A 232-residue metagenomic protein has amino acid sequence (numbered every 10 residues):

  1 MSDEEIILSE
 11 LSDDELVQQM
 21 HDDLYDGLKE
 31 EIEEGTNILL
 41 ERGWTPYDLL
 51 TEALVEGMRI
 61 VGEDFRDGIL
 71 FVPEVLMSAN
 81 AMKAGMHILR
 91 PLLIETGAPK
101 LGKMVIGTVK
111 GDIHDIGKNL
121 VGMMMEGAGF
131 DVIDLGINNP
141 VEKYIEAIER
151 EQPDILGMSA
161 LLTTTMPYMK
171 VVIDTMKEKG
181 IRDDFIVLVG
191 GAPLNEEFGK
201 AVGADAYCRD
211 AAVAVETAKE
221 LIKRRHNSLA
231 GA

Functional and structural regions predicted by a protein language model:
M1-T96: Long amphipathic alpha-helical segments
V61, K103-T108, M158-S159: Short, hydrophobic beta-strand segments
L93-K110: Glycine/charge-rich, flexible interdomain linkers and switch-proximal surface loops that mediate coupling
P99, G117-N119, E126: Cytosolic, long alpha-helical scaffolding segments
V121-A128, I133-A204, D210-V213, T217-K219 (+1 more regions): Cofactor-cradling patches in redox/metallo enzymes
I222-A232: The C-terminal output helix
